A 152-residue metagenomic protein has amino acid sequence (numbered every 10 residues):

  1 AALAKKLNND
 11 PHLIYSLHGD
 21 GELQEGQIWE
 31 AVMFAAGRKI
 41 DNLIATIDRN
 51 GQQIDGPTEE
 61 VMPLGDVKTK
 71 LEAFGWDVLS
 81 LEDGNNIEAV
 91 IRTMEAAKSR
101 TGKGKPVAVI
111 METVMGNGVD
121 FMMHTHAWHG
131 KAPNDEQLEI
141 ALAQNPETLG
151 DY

Functional and structural regions predicted by a protein language model:
A1-Y152: Glycine-rich ThDP/TPP pyrophosphate-binding loop and its adjacent helix/strand module within ThDP-dependent enzymes
